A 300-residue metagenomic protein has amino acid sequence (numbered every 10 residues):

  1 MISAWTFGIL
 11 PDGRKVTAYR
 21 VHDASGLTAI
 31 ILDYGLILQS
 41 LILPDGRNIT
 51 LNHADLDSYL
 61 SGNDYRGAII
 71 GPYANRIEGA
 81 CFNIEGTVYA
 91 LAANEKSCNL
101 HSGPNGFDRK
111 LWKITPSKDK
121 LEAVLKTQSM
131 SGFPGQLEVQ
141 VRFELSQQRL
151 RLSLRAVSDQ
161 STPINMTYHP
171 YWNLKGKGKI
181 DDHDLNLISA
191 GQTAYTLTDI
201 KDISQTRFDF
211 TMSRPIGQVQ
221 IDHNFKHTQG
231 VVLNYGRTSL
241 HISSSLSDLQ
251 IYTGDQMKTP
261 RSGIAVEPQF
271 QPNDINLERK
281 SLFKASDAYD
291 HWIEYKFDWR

Functional and structural regions predicted by a protein language model:
M1-R300: An exposed, glycine/acidic-rich loop-and-rim segment of catalytic or binding clefts
